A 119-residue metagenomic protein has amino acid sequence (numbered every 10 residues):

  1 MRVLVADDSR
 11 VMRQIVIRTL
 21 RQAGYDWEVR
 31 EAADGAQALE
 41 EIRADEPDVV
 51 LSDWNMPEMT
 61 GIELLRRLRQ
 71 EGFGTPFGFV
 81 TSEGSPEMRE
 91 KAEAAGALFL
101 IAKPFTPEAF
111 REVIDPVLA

Functional and structural regions predicted by a protein language model:
R10-R30: Two-component/phosphorelay signaling modules centered on CheY-like receiver
D34-Q37, T60-E63: Acidic catalytic/metal-coordinating carboxylates
D45-L51: Active-site beta3 strand of CheY-like receiver
D53, T81: Active-site residues of response regulator receiver
M56: Receiver (REC) domain active-site loop signature in two-component systems and cognate sites in sensor histidine kinases
E63, G84-F99: Alpha4 helix (beta4-alpha4-beta5 surface) of REC/receiver domains from two-component response regulators
E71, S82-G84: Short, conserved "switch-loop" micro-motifs in signal-transduction and mechanochemical regulators
E87, F105-I114: C-terminal output helix
